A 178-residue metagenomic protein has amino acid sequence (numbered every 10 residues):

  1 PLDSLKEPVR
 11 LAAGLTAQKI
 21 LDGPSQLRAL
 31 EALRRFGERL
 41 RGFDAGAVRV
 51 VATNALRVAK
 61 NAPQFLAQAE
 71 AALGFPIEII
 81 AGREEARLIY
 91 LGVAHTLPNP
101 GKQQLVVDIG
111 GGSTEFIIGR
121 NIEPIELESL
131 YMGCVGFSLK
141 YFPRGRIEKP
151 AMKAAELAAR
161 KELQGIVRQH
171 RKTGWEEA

Functional and structural regions predicted by a protein language model:
P1-I109, I117-A178: Nucleotide/phosphate-binding catalytic cleft detector across ATP-hydrolyzing and phosphate-transferring enzymes
G112: Conserved Rossmann-like nucleotide-cofactor binding loop
